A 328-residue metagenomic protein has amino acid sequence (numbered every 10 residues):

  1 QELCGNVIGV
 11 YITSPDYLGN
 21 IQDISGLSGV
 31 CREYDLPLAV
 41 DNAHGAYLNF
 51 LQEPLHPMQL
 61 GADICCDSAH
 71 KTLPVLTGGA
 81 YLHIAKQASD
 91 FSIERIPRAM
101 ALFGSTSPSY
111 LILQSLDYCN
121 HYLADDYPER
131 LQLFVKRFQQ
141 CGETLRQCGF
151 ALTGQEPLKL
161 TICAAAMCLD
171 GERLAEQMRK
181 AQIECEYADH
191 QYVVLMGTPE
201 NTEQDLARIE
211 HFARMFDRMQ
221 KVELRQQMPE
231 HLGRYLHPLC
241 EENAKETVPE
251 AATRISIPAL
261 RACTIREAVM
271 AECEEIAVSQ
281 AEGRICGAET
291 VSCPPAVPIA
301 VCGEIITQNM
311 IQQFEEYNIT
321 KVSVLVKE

Functional and structural regions predicted by a protein language model:
Q1-A151: Conserved PLP-enzyme active-site core in the AAT-like
Y17, K71-T72, Q87-S89, Y118 (+4 more regions): Short, glycine-/Ser/Thr-/acidic-enriched flexible segments
D67-S68, C163, M196-G197, V301-C302: Thr-Gly-centered strand-to-loop micro-motif
T77, L111, G154-L158, Y187-V193 (+1 more regions): Short Gly/Ser/Thr- and Asp/Glu-enriched loop/turn motifs at secondary-structure junctions
L131-A181, Y192-D217, L224-M270: Conserved PLP-binding catalytic core of the aspartate aminotransferase-like
Q182-E186: A short linear hydrophobic-aromatic micro-motif
I257-L325: C-terminal accessory/binding modules appended to enzymatic or scaffolding proteins
